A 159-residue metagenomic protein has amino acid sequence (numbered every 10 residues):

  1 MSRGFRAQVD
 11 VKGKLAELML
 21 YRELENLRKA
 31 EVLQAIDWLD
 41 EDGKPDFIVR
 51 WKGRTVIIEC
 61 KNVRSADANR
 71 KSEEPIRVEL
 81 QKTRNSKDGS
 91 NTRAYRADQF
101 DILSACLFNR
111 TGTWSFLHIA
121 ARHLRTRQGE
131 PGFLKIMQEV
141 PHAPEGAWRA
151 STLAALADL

Functional and structural regions predicted by a protein language model:
M1-R28, V32, D42: Interdomain/boundary linker segments immediately adjacent to catalytic/signaling cores
M1-R6, R54-N62: N-terminal short leaders/motifs
L24, F47-V49, V56-N62: Conserved catalytic cores of phosphodiester-cleaving nucleases, focusing on short active-site segments
Q34-I36, N91-T92: Short helix-to-loop capping/linker segments positioned immediately adjacent to catalytic or ligand/cofactor-binding
A35-R54: Active-site metal-binding core of divalent-cation-utilizing nuclease and nuclease-like domains
C60-T113: Catalytic cores of nucleic-acid endonucleases
R110-L159: Non-catalytic C-terminal interaction segments of nucleic acid-processing enzymes
